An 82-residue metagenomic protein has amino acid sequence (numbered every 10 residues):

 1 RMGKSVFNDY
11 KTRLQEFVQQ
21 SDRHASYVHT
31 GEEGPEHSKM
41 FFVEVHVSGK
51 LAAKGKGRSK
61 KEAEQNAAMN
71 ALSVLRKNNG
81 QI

Functional and structural regions predicted by a protein language model:
R1-I82: Double-stranded RNA-binding/processing signature
